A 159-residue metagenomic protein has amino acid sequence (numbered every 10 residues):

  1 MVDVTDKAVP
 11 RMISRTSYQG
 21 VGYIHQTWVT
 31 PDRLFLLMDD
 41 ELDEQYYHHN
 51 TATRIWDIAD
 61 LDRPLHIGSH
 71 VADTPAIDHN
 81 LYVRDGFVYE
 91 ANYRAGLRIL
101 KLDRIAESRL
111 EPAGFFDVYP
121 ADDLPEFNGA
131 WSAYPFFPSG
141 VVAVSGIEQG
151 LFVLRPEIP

Functional and structural regions predicted by a protein language model:
M1-P159: Feature marking well-ordered beta-strand scaffolds used for ligand recognition
